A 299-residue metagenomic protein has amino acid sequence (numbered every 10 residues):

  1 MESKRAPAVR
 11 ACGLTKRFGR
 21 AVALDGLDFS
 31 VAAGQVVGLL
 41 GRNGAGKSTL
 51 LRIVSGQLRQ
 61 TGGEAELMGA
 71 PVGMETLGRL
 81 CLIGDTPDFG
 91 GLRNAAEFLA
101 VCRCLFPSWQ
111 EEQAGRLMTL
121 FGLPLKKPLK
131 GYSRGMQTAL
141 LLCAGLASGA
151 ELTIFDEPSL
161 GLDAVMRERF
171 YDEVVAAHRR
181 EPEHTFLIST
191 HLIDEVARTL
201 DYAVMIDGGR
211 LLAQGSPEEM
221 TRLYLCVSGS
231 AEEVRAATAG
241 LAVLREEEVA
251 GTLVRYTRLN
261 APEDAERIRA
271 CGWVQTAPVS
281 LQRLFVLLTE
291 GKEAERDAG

Functional and structural regions predicted by a protein language model:
E2-S3, A242-R245, V249-G299: C-terminal coupling/interaction segments
V9, L24-G26: Conserved structural motif at the start of ABC-family nucleotide-binding domains
V37-R42: The feature captures the beta-strand-to-loop junction immediately N-terminal to the Walker
S55: Helix-to-loop junction immediately C-terminal to a conserved catalytic motif
G62-T76: Conserved ABC transporter NBD signature motif
G84-L141: ABC-family P-loop ATPase nucleotide-binding domains
T153-E157, L162: Catalytic Walker B motif of ABC-type/P-loop ATPase nucleotide-binding domains
Y171, V175-L259: ABC transporter nucleotide-binding domain
